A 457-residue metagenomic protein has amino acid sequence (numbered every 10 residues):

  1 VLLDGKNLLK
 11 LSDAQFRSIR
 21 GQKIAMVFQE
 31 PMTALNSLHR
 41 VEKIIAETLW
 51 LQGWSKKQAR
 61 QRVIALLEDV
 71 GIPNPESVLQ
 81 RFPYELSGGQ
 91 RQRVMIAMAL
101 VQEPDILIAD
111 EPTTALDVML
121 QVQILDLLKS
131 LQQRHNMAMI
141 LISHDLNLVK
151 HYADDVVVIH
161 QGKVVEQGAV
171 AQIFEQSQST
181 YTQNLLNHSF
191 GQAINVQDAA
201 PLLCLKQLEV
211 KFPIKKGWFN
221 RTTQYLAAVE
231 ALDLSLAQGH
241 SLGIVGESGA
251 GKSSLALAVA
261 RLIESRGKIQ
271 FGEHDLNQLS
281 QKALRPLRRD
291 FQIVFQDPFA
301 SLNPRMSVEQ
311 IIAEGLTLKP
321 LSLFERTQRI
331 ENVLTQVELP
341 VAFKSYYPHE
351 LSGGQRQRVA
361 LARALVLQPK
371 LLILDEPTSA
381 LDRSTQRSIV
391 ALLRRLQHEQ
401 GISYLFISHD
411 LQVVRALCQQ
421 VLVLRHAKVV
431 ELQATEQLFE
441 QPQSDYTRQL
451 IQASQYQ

Functional and structural regions predicted by a protein language model:
V1-N7, G267-D275: Conserved ABC transporter NBD signature motif
N7-A25, L51, Q172-S177, W218-T223 (+3 more regions): ABC ATPase NBD coupling module
Q58-S77, D275, F324-A342, Q452: Conserved ABC ATPase "signature" region
F82-L86, Q90, Y347-L351, Q355: Conserved ABC ATPase signature
V101-D105, V366-K370: A short, proline-enriched helix->beta-strand linker immediately N-terminal to the Walker B motif in ABC-type P-loop
V149-H151, V414-A416: A short, surface-exposed alpha-helical micro-motif characterized by mixed small hydrophobic and charged/polar residues
